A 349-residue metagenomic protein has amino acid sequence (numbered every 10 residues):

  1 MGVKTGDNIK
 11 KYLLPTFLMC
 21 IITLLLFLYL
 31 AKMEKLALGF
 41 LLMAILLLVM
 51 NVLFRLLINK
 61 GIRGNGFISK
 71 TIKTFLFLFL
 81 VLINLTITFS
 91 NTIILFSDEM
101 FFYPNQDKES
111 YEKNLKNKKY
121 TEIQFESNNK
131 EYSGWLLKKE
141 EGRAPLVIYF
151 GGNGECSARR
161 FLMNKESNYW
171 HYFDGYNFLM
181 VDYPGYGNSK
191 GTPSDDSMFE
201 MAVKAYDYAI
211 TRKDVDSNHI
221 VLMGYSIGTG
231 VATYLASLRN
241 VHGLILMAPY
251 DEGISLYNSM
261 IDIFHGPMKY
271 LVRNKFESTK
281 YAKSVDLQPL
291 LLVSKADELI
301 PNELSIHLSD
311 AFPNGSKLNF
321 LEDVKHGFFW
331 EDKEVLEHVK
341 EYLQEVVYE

Functional and structural regions predicted by a protein language model:
D7-N8, Y12-L13, L82-F125: An N-terminal hydrophobic leader/cap segment in hydrolases
S127-Y208: Membrane-embedded segments
L162-M163, S278, L287, P301-D310: Short alpha-helix in the alpha/beta-hydrolase fold that links the catalytic acid
V215-S226: Alpha/beta-hydrolase fold nucleophile elbow
T229-L287, W330-E331: Hydrolase active-site cap/lid region
V285-D286, L291-D297: Short beta-strand/loop motif that positions the catalytic acidic residue of the alpha/beta-hydrolase fold
A296-I300, H326-G327: Acidic catalytic loop of the alpha/beta-hydrolase fold
H307, A311-E349: C-terminal catalytic histidine-bearing segment of alpha/beta-hydrolase fold enzymes
